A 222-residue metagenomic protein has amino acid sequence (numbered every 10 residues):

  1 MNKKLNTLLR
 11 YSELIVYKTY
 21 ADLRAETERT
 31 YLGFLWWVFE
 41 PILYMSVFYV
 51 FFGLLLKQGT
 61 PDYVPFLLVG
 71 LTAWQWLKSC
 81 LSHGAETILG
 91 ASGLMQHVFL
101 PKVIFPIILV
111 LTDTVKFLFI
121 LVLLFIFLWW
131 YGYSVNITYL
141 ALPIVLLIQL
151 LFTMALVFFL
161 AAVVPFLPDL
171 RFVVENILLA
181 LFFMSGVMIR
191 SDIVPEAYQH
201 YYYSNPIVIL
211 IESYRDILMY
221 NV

Functional and structural regions predicted by a protein language model:
M1-V222: Hydrophobic transmembrane alpha-helices and immediately adjacent juxtamembrane helices of multi-pass inner-membrane
